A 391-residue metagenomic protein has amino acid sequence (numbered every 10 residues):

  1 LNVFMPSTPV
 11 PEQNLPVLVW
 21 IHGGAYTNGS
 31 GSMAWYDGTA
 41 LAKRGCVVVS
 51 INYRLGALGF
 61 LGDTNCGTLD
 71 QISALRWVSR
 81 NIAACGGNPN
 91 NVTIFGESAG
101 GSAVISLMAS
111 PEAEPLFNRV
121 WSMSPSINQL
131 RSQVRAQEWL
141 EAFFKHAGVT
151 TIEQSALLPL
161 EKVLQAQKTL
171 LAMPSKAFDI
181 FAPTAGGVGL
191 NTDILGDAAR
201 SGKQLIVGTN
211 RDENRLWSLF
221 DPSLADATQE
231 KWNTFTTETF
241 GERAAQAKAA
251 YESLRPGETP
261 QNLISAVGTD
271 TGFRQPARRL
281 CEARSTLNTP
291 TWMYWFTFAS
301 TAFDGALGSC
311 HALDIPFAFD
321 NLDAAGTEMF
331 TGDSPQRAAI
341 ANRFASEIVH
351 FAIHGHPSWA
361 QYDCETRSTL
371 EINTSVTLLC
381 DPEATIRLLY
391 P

Functional and structural regions predicted by a protein language model:
L1-I152, L195-W217: Serine-hydrolase-like catalytic core of hydrolytic proteins
L18, V47-S50, I72-L75, S79 (+10 more regions): Non-transmembrane alpha-helical segments in soluble domains of secreted/periplasmic/extracellular proteins
R44, N81, C85, L107-S110 (+10 more regions): Structured segments of extracytoplasmic/periplasmic soluble domains in secreted or envelope-associated proteins
L61-N65, S126-R131, N191, E258-T271 (+4 more regions): Active-site rim elements
E114, R119, M123-T234, I264-T286: Substrate-access "cap/lid" subdomains that shape and gate the entrance to catalytic or ligand-binding pockets
R200-A250, P316, P335, A339 (+2 more regions): C-terminal, loop-rich substrate-recognition/catalytic regions characterized by aromatic stacking residues
G241-L287, T291-F298: Alpha/beta-hydrolase fold catalytic core
R274-P391: Mobile gating loops/cap/lid regions near enzyme active sites that modulate substrate access
